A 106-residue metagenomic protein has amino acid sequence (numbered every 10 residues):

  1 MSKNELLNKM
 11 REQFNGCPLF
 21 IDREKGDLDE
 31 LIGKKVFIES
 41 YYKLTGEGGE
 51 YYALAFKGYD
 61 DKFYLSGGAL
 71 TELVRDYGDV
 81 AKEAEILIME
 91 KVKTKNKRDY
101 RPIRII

Functional and structural regions predicted by a protein language model:
M1-K43: OB/S1-fold single-stranded nucleic-acid-binding modules and their adjacent gly/ser/pro-rich low-complexity linkers
K3-N4, K25-L28, K62, G67-L70 (+1 more regions): Generic N-terminal initiation segments characterized by hydrophobic and/or small/turn-forming residues
D29-I32, T71-M89: Short nucleic-acid-contacting surface segments enriched for D/E, G, S/T with interspersed K/R
K35, Y51-A53, K62, E85 (+1 more regions): Beta-strand-rich binding-surface signature of beta-sandwich/beta-barrel folds used to engage anionic ligands
E39-L44, M89-K93: Short amphipathic beta-strand and strand-loop transition segments with alternating hydrophobic
K43-L70: OB-fold (S1/OB) nucleic-acid-binding surfaces
E90-I106: OB-fold/S1-family single-stranded nucleic acid-binding modules
